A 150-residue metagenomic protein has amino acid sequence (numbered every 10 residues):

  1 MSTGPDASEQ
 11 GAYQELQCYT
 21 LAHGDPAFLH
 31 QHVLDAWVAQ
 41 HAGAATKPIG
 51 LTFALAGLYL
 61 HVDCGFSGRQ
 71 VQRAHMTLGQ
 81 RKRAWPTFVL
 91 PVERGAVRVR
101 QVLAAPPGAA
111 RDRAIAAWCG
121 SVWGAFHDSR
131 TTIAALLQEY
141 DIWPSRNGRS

Functional and structural regions predicted by a protein language model:
M1-S150: Intrinsically disordered, low-complexity linkers and terminal regions that flank or interleave Cys/His-based
